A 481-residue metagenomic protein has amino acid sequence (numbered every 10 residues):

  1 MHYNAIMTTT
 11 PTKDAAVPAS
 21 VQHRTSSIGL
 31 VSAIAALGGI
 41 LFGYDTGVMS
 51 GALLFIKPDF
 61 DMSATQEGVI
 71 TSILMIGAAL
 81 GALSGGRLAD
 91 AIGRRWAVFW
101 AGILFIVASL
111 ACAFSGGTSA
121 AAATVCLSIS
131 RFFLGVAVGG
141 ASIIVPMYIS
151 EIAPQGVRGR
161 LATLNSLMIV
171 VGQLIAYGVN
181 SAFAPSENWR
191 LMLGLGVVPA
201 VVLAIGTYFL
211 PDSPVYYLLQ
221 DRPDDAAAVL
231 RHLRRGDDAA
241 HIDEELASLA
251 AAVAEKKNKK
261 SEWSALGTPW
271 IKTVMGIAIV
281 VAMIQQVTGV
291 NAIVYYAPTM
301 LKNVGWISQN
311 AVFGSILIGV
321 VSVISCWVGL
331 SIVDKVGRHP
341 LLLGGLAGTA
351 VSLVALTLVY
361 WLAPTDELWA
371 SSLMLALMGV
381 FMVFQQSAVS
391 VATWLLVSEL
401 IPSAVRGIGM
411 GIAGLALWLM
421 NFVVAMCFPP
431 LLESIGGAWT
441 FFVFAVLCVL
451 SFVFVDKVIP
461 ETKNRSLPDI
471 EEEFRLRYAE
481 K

Functional and structural regions predicted by a protein language model:
H2-R235, H241-K481: Transmembrane-helix signature of 12-pass secondary carriers
